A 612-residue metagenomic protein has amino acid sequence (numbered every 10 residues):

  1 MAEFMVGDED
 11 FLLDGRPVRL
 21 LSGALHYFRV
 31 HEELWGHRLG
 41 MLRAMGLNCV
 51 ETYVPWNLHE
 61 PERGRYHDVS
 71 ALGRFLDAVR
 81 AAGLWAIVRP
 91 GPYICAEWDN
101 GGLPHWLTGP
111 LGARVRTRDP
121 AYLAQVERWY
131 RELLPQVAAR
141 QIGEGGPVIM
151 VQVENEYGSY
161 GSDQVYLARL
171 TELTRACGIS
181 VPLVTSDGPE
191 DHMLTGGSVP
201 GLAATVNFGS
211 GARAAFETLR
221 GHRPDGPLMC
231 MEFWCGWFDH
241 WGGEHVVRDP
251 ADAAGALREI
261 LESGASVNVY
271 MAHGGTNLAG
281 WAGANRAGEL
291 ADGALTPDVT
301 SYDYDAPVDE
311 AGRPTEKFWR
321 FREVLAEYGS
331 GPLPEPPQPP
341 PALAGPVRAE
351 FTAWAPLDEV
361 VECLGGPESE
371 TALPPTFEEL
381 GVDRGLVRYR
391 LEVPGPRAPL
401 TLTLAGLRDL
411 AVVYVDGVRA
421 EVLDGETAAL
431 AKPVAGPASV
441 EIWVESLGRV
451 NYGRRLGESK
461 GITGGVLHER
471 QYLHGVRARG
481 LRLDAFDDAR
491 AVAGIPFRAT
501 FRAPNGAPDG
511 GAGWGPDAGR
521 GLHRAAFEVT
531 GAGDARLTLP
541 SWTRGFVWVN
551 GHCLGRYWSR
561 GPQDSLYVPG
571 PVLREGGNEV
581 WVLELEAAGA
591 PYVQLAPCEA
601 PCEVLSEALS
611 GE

Functional and structural regions predicted by a protein language model:
M1-C49: N-terminal carbohydrate-binding accessory modules
L21-E32, V54-F75, T108-R128, Q152-Q164 (+4 more regions): The substrate-binding groove and active-site-proximal loops of carbohydrate-active enzymes, especially glycoside
W35-D99, T171-A176: Aromatic-lined substrate-binding rim segments of carbohydrate-active enzymes
R63-S70, A81, P92-T117, R131 (+3 more regions): Aromatic- and acidic-residue-enriched segments that line the glycan-binding/catalytic groove of carbohydrate-active
L84, C177, V206-R320, V324-E327: Catalytic-core region of carbohydrate-active enzymes that cleave or remodel glycosidic bonds
A121-V199: Active-site neighborhood of glycoside hydrolase catalytic domains
P399-Y414, F527-V549, Y557-W558, V580-L583: Aromatic-lined ligand-binding clefts that engage carbohydrates, nucleic acids, or primary amines
E445-G480, A587-E612: Glycine/proline-rich low-complexity spacer/linker segments in large multi-domain proteins
